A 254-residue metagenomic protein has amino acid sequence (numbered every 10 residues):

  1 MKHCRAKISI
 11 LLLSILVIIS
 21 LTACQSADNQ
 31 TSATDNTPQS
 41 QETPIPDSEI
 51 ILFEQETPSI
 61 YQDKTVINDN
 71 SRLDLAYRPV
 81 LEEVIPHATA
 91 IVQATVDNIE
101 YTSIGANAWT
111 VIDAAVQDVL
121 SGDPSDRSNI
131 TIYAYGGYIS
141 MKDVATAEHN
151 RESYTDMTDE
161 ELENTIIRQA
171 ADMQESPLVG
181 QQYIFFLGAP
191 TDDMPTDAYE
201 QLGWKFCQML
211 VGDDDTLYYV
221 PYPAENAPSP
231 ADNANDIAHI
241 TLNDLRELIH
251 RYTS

Functional and structural regions predicted by a protein language model:
K2-L12, G137, A170: Bacterial N-terminal signal peptides that target proteins for export
I19-A23: C-terminal motif of bacterial Sec signal peptides marking the signal peptidase cleavage site
Q25-R78: N-terminal, intrinsically disordered, polar/charged segments of Gram-positive cell-envelope systems that serve as
N68, A76, H87-I91, N107-V111 (+3 more regions): Extracytoplasmic
R72-E83, T95-E100, E161-Q174: N-terminal post-signal-peptidase region of extra-cytosolic proteins
A88-A106, T110-L120, Y135: Structural detector for short beta-strands of small beta-barrel domains
S128-S140: Electropositive
Y138-S254: Extracellular C-terminal loop/segment signatures of secreted glycoproteins
